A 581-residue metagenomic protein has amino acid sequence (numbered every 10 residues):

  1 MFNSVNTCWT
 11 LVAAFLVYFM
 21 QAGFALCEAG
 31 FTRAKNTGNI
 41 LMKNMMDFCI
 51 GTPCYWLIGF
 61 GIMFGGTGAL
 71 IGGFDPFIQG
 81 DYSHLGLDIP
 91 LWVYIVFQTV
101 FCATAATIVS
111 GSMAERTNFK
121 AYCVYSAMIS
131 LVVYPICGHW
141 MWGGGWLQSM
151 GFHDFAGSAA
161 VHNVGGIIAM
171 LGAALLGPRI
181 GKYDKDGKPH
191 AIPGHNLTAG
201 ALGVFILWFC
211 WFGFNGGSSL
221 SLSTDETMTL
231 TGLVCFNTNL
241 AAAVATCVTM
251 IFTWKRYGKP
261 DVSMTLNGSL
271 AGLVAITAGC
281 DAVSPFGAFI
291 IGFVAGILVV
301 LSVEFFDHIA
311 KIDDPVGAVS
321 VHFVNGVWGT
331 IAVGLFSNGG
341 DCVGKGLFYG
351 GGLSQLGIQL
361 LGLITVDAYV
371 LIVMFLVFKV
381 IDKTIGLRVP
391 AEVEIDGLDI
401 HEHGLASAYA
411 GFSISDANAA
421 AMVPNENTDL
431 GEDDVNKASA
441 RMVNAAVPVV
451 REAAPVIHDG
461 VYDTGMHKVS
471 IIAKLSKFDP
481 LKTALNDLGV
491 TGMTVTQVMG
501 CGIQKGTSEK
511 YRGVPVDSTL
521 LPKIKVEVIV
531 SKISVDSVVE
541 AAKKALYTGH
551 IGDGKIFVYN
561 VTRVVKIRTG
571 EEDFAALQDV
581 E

Functional and structural regions predicted by a protein language model:
M1-H458: Glycine- and aromatic-enriched membrane alpha-helices
H401-S407, A420-E581: Positively charged, small/polar-rich N-terminal and surface patches that mediate targeting and assembly and bind
